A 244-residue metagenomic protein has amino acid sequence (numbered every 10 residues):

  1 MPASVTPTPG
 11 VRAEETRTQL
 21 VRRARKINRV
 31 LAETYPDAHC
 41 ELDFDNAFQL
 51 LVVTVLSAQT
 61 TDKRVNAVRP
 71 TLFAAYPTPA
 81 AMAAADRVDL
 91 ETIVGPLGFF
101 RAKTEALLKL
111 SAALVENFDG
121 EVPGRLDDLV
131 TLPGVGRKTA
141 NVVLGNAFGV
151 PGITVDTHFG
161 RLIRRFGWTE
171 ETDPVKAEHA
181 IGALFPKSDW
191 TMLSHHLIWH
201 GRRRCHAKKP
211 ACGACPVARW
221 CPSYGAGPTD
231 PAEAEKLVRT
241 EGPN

Functional and structural regions predicted by a protein language model:
M1-S4: Mixed-charge, low-complexity intrinsically disordered regions
V11-E241: Catalytic cores of DNA base-excision repair glycosylases
